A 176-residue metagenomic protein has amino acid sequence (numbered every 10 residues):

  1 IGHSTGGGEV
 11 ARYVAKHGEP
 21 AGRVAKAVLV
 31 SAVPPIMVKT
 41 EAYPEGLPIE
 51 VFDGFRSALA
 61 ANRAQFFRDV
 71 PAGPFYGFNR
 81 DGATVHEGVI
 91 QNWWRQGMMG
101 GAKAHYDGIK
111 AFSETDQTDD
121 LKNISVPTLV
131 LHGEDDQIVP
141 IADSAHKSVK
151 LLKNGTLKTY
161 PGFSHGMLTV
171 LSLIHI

Functional and structural regions predicted by a protein language model:
G2-S4: Conserved alpha/beta-hydrolase "nucleophile elbow" surrounding the catalytic nucleophile
A11-A61: Flexible "cap/lid" loop of the alpha/beta hydrolase fold
A21-V24, L152-G155, F163: Core-facing hydrophobic residues within beta-strands of well-ordered domains
P35-L47, S57-K122: Conserved alpha/beta-hydrolase catalytic His-Asp/Glu region
I124, V130-H132, D136: Short beta-strand/loop motif that positions the catalytic acidic residue of the alpha/beta-hydrolase fold
Q137-D143: Conserved alpha/beta-hydrolase "acid-adjacent" motif
F163-S172: Catalytic histidine-centered segment of alpha/beta-hydrolase-like enzymes
I174-I176: Conserved small/polar residues in nucleotide/adenosyl-binding loops
